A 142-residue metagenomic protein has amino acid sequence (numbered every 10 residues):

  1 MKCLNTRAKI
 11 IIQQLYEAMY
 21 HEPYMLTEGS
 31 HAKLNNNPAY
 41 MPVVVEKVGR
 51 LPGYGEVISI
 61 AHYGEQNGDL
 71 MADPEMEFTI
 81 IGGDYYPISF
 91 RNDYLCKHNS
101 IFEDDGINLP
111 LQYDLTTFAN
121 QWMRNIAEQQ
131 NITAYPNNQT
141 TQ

Functional and structural regions predicted by a protein language model:
M1-Y40: N-terminal "first-domain core" detector
K2, G64-G68, D105-Q112: Short, charged/polar micro-motifs that form catalytic or ligand-binding hotspots
L4-N5, Y16-E17, M71, Y94 (+1 more regions): Beta-propeller domains
A8-I11, Y54-I58, Y63, S100-F102 (+1 more regions): C-terminal and inter-domain tail/linker signature
S30-I81: Amphipathic, interaction-prone secondary-structure segments
I60, P87-I88: Short hydrophobic/aromatic-rich beta-strand segments that constitute the beta-sheet cores of beta-sandwich/beta-barrel
I88-Q142: Helix-rich interaction surfaces within compact, conserved domain-sized segments that mediate assembly or partner
